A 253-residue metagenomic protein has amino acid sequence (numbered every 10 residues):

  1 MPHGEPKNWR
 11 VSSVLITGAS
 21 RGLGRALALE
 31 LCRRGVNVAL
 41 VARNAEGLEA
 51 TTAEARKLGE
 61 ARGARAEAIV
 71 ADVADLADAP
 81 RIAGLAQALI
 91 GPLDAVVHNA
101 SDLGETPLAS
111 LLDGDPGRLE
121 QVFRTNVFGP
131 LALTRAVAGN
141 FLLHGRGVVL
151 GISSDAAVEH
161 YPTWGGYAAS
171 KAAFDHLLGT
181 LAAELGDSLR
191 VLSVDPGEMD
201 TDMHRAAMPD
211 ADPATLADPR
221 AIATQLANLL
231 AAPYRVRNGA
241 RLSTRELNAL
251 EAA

Functional and structural regions predicted by a protein language model:
G18-R21: Conserved glycine-rich cofactor-binding loop
R34-T51: Conserved glycine-rich Rossmann-like NAD(P)H-binding loop of the short-chain dehydrogenase/reductase
V70-I82, P116: The beta1-alpha1 cofactor-binding region of Rossmann-like NAD(H)/NADP(H)-dependent oxidoreductases
P80, D102-E120, T163: Conserved mid-core segment of classical short-chain dehydrogenase/reductases
T134, S170: Active-site helix of classical SDR
S154: Residue(s) in the substrate-gating loop at a strand-loop-helix junction that position the organic substrate next
D187-L189, S193-P196, T201, D210-A252: C-terminal helical subdomain
